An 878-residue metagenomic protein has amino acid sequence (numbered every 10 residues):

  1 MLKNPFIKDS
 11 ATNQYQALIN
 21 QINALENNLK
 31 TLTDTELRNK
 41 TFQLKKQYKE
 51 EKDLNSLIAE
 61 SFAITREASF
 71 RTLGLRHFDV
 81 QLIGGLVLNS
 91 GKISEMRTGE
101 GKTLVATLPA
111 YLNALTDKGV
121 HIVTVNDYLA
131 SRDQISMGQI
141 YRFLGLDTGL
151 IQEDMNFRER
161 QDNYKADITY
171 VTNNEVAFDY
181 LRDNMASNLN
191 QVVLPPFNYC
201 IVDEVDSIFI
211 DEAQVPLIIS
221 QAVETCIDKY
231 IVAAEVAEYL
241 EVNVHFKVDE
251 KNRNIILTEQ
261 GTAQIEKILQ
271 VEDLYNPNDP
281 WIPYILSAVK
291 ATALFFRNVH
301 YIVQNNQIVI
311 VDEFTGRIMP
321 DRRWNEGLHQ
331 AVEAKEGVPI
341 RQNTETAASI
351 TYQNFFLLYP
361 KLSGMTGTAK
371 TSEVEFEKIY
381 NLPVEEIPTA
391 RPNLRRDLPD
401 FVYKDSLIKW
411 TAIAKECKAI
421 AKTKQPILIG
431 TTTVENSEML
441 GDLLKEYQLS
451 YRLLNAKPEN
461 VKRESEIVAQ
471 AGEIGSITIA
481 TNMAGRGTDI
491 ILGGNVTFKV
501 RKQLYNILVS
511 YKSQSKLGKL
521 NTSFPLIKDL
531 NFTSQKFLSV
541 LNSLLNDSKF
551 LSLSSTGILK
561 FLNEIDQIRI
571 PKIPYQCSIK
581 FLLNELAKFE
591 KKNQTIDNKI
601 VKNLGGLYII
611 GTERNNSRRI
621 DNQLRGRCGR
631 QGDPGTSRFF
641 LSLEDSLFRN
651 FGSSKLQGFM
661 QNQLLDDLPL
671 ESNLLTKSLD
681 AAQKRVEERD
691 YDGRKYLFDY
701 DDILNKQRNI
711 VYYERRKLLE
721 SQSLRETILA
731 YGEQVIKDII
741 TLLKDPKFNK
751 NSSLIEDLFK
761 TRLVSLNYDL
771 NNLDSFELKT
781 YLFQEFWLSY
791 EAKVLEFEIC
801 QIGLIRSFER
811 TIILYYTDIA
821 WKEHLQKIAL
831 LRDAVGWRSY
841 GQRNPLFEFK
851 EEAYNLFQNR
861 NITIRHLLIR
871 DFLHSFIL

Functional and structural regions predicted by a protein language model:
M1-Q663, Y713: Conserved P-loop NTPase motor core
L29, I302, N306-V309, T315-D321 (+7 more regions): Extended, charged helical/alpha-beta scaffold domains that provide interaction surfaces
